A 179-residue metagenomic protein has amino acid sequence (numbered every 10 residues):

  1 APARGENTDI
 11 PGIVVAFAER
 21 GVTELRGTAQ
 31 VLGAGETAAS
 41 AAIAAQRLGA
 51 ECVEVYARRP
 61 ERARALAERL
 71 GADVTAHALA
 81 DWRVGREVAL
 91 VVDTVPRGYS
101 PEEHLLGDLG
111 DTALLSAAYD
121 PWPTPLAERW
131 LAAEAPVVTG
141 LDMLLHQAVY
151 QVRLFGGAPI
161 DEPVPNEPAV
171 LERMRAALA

Functional and structural regions predicted by a protein language model:
A1-G27: Glycine/small-residue-rich loop that forms an oxyanion/phosphate-binding "nest" at active or ligand-binding sites
E24-L25, R47-G49, L105-T112: Short, conserved loop/helix-junction motifs that constitute active-site signature segments in enzyme catalytic cores
G33-G35: Glycine-rich Rossmann-fold phosphate-binding loop(s) that bind the pyrophosphate of adenine dinucleotide cofactors
A38-A39, P123: N-terminal Rossmann-fold NAD(P) dinucleotide-binding loop
L48-L70: NAD(P)-binding Rossmann-fold cofactor-contacting core
G71-V138: Rossmann-like adenosine-cofactor binding region
A117-A179: Adenosine-phosphate binding glycine-rich loop
